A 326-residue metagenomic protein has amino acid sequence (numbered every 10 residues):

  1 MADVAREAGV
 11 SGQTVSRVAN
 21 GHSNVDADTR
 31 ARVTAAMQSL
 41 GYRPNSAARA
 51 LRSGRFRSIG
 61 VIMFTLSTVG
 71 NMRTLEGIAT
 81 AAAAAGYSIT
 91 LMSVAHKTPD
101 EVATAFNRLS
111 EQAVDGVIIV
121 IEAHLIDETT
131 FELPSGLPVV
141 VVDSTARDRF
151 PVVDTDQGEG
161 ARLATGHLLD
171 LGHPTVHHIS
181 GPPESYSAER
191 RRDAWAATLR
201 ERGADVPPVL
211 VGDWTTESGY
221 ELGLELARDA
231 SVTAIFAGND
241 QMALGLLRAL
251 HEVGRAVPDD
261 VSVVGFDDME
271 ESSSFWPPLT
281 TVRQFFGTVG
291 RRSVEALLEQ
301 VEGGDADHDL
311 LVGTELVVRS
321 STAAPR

Functional and structural regions predicted by a protein language model:
M1-R57, R326: N-terminal helix-turn-helix DNA-binding module of bacterial transcription factors
S11, R57, D115, P174-T175 (+1 more regions): Short acidic/polar active-site loop segments enriched in Thr and Asp
T14-R17, L51-S67, H167, T175-P182: Short beta-strand segments enriched in small/hydrophobic residues
S46, F64-R73, L91-E101, A123 (+6 more regions): Hinge/beta->alpha junction and helix N-cap segments in small-molecule ligand-binding domains
S58-G166, D170: Alpha-helical recognition/docking segments in bacterial nutrient-uptake and carbohydrate-utilization systems
P174-V176, D205-P208, A256-V263: Short acidic capping loops at alpha-helix termini that bridge into adjacent secondary structure
D229-R326: Flexible loop/turn connectors
